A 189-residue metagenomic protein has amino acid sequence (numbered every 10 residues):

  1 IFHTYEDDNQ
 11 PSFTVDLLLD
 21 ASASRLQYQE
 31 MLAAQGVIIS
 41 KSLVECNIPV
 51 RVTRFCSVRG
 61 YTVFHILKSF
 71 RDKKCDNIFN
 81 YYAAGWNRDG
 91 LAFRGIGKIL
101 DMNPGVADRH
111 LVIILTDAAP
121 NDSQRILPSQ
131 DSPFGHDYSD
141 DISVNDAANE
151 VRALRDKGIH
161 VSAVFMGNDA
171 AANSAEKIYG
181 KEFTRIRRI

Functional and structural regions predicted by a protein language model:
I1-I189: Acidic, glycine-rich A-domain
